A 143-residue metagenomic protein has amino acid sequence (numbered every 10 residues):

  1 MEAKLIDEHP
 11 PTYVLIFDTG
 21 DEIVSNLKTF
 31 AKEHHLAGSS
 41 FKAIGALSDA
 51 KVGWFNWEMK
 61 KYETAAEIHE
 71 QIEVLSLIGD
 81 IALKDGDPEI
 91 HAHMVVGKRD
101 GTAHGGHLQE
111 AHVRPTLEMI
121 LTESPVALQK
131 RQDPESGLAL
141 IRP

Functional and structural regions predicted by a protein language model:
M1-I90, V95-P143: N-terminal intrinsically disordered, cationic/polar leader segments that include organellar targeting peptides
